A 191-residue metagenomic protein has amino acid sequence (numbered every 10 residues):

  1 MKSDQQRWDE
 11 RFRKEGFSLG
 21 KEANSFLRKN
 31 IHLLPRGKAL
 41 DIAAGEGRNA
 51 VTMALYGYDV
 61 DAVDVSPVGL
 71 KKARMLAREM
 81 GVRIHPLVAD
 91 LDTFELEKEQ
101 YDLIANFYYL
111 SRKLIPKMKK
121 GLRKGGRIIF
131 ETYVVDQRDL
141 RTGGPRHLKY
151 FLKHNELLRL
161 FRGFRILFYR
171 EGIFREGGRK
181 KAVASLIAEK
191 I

Functional and structural regions predicted by a protein language model:
M1-L34: Conserved class I S-adenosyl-L-methionine
G37-G45: Conserved class I S-adenosyl-L-methionine
S66-V68: Conserved SAM/SAH-binding beta-strand->alpha-helix loop
M80-L91: Conserved SAM-binding strand-loop segment of SAM-dependent methyltransferases
F94-L103: A short acidic, Gly/Pro-enriched loop at the edge of an enzyme's catalytic core that lines a small-molecule cofactor
L110-L122: A short, conserved alpha-helix within the catalytic core of class I
G126-Y133: Conserved beta-strand signature within the Rossmann-like core of class I S-adenosyl-L-methionine
G172-I191: Core SAM-dependent methyltransferase catalytic element
